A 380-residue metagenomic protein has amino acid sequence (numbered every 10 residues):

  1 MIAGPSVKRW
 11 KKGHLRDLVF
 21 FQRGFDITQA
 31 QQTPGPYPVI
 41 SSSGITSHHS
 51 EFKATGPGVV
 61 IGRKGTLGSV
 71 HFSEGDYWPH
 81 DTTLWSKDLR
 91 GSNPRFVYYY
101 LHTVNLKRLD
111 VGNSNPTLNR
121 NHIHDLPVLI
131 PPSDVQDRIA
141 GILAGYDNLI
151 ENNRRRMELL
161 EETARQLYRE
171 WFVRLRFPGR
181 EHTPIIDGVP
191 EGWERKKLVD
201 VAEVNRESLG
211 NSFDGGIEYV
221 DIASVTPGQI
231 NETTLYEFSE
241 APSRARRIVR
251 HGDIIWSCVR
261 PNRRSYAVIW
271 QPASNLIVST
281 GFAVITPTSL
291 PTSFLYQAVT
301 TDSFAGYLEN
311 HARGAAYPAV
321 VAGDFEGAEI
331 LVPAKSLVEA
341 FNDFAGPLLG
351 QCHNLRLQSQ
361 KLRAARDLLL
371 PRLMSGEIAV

Functional and structural regions predicted by a protein language model:
M1-V39, D125-L209, L331, K335-V380: Non-catalytic DNA-recognition/assembly elements of restriction-modification systems
K12-V59, G65, S69-E74, W78-D81 (+5 more regions): Sequence-specific dsDNA recognition surfaces
Q22-D26, S47, K107-R108, R174 (+8 more regions): Short secondary-structure junctions and interdomain/linker hinges
Q29-Q32, L109-G112, S212-D214, N310-H311 (+1 more regions): A short, aromatic/hydrophobic, helix- or strand-capping loop or linear motif that either lines the entrance/gate
S41-K107, V111-S114, N119-I123, R246-R247 (+2 more regions): A short beta-sheet element
H49, P116-N119, M157-E161, G216-Y219 (+3 more regions): Juxtamembrane/interface motifs at transmembrane-helix termini
G65, W171, I222-Q229, V259-R260 (+2 more regions): Short, small-residue-rich loop/turn micro-motifs
W78-P79, N121-D125, E162-L167, I222-A223 (+3 more regions): Short alpha-helical linear motifs
